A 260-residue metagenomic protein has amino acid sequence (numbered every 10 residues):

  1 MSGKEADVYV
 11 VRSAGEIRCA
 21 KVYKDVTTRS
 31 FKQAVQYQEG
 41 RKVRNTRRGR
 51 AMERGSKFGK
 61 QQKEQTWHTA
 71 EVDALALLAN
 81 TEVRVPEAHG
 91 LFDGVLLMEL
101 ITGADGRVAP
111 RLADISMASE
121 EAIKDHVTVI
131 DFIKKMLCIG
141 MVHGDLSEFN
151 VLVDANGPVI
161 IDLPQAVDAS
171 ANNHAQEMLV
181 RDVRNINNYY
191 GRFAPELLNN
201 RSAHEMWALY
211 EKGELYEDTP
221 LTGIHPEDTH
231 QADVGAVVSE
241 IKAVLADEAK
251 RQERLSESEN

Functional and structural regions predicted by a protein language model:
M1-V108, K134, C138: Conserved ATP-binding subdomain of kinase catalytic cores across diverse folds
E5, Q65-V72, I123-H126, Q176 (+1 more regions): Amphipathic alpha-helical transducer elements in NTP-driven molecular machines
A14-D25, F31, T102, V108-I115 (+1 more regions): Catalytic activation segment of kinase domains across protein kinase-like and atypical kinase folds
K63, M117-I123, A171-A175: Flexible beta-alpha connector loops of hexameric P-loop NTPases
V85, C138-E148, V153: Catalytic-loop of the protein kinase fold
G94-L96, N150-V153, A203-L209: A glycine-rich phosphate-binding loop feature that marks nucleotide/adenosyl-phosphate handling sites
E120, K124, T128, K135-I139 (+3 more regions): Regulatory N- and C-terminal appendages and interdomain linkers associated with kinase/kinase-like NTP transferase
